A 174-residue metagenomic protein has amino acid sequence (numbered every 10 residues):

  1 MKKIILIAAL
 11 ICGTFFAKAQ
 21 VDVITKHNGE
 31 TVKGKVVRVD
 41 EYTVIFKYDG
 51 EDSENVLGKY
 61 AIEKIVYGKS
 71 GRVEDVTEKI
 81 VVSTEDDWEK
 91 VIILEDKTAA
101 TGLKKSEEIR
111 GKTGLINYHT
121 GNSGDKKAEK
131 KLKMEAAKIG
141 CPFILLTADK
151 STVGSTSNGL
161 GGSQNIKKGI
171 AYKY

Functional and structural regions predicted by a protein language model:
M1-V21: Bacterial Sec-dependent N-terminal signal peptides
A19-T152, G161-Y174: Compositionally biased alpha-helical segments
